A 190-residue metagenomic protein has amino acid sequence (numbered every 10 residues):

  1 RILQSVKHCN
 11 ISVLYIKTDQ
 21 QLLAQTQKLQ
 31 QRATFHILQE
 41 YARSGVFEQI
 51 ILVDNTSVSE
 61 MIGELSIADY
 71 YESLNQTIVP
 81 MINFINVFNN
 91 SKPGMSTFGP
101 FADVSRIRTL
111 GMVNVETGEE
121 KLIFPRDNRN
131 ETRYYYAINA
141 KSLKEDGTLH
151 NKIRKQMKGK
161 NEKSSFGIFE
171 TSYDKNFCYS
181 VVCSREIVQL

Functional and structural regions predicted by a protein language model:
R1-L190: Tubulin/FtsZ superfamily GTPase core signature
